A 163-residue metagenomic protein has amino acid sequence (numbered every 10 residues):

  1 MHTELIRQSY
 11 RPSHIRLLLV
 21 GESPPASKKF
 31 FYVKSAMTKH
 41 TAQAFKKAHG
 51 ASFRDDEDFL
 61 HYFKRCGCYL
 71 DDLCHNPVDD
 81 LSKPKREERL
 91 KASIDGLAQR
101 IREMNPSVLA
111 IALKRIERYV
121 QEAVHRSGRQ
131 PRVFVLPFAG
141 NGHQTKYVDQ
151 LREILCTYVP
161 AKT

Functional and structural regions predicted by a protein language model:
M1-A139: A polyanion-binding, active-site-adjacent surface
G140-Q150: Short, charged, surface-exposed secondary-structure boundary motifs
Q150-T163: A polyampholytic, Gly/Pro-enriched intrinsically disordered region
